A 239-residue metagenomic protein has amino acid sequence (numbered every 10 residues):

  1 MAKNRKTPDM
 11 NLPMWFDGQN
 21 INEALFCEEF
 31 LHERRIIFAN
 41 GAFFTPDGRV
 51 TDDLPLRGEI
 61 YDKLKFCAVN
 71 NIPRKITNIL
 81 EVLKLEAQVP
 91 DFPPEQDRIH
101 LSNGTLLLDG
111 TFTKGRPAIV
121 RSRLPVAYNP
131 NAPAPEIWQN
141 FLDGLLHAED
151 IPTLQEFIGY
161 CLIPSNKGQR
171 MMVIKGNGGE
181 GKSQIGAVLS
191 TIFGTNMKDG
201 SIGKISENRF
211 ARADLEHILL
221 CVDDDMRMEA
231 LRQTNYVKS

Functional and structural regions predicted by a protein language model:
M1-M10, A42-R74: Short, small/acidic-rich helices and loops at N termini and domain boundaries of DNA replication/processing enzymes
M14-W15, C67-N70, L146-D150: Short, polar/flexible loop-turn hinges at active-site or ligand-entry regions and domain interfaces
W15-R35, N129: Intein-associated homing endonuclease modules of the LAGLIDADG/DOD-type, together with closely related HINT-family
F16-N20, V69-L106: Extended, Lys/Arg-enriched charged tracts that mediate electrostatic binding to polyanionic substrates
N20-L25, S190-T195, A230-S239: A short, contiguous, amphipathic alpha-helix enriched in charged residues
L31-L56, E95, I99-H100, T105-L220: P-loop NTPase catalytic core of nucleic-acid-dependent motor ATPases
R74, Q184, L231-N235: Charged, alpha-helix-enriched surfaces in structured cytosolic catalytic cores of large nucleotide-utilizing machines
A211-S239: Conserved nucleotide-sensing/catalytic segment adjacent to the nucleotide-binding pocket in NTP-handling enzymes
